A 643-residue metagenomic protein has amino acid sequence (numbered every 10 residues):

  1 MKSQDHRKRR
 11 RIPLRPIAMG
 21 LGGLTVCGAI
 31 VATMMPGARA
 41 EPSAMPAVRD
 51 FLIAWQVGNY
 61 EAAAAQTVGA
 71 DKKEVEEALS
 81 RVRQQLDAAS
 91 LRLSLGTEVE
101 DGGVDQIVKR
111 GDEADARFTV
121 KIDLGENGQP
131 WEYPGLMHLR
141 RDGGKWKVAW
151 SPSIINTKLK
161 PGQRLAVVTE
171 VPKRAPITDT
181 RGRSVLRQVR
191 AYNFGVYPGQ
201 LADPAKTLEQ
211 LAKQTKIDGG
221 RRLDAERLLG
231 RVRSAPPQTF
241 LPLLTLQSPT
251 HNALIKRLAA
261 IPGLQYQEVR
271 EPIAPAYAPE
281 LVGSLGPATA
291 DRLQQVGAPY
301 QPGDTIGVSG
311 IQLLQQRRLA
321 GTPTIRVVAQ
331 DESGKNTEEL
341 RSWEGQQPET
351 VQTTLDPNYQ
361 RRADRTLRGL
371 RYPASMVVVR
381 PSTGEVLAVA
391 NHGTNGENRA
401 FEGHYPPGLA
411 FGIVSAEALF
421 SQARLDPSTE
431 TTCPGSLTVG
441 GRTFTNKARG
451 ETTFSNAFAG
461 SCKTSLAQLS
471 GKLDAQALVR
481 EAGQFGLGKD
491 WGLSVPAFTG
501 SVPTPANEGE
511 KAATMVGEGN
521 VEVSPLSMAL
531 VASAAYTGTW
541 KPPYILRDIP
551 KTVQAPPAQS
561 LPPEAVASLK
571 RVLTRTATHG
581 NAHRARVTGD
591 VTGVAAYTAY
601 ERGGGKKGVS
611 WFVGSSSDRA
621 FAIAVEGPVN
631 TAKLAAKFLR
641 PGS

Functional and structural regions predicted by a protein language model:
S3-L24, E41: N-terminal export and membrane-targeting signals
I17-A18, V26-E61, E76, W540: C-terminal region of N-terminal signal peptides and the immediate post-cleavage residues of exported proteins
A38, R49-D50, Q66, D123-E126 (+12 more regions): Second-shell loop/turn segments in exported
E61-D115: Short solvent-exposed beta->alpha transition segments
T119-K121, E132, R140, K147-S151 (+5 more regions): Small/polar-residue-rich segments within soluble enzyme cores
T157-V171, N358-G369: Short, basic/aromatic recognition patches
I177-R190, A363, V379-V389: Short, glycine-anchored, charge-dense loop/turn motifs used at functional sites
Q330-L340, T350, Y372-H404, G408 (+1 more regions): Beta-lactam-recognizing serine transpeptidase/beta-lactamase-like catalytic domain environment
